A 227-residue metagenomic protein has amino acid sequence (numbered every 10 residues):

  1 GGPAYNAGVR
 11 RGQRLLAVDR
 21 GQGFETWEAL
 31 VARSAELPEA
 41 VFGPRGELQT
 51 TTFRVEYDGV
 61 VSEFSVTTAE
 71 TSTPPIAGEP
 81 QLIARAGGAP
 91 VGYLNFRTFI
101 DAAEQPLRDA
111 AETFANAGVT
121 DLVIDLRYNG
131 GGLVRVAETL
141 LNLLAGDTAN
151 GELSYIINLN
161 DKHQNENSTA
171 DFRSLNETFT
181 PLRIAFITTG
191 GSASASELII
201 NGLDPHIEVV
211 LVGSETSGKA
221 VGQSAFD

Functional and structural regions predicted by a protein language model:
G1-L122, Y128-G130, V136: Flexible, low-complexity junctional segments that flank or bridge functional domains
R14-R20, E112-N116, N142-A149, S192 (+1 more regions): Sec-exported extracytoplasmic/periplasmic mature domains
V18-G21, N95-F99, D125-N129, L159 (+3 more regions): Active-site-proximal beta-strand/loop segments in catalytic clefts of secreted hydrolases
Y57, I199-I200, S224-A225: Secretome/extracellular-domain signature
P74-G78, G131-F186, G191, A220-F226: Gly/Ser/Thr-rich loop/hinge elements
P106, A110, V136-L143, L198-P205: Alpha-helical scaffold elements adjacent to nucleotide-binding pockets in ATP/GTP-utilizing enzyme cores
D121, G151-N158, S174-E177, A195-L198 (+1 more regions): Surface-exposed patches in mature extracellular/periplasmic domains of secreted proteins
V209-D227: Flexible, solvent-exposed loop/hinge segments that line or gate ligand/substrate-binding clefts
